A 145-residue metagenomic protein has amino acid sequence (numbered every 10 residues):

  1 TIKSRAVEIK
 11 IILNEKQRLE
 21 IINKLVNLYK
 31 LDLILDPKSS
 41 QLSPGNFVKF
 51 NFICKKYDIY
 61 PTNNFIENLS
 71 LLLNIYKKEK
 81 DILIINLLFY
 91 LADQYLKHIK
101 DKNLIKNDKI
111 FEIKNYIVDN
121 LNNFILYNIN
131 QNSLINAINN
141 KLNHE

Functional and structural regions predicted by a protein language model:
T1-V7: Short regulatory helix/loop adjacent to the ATP-binding pocket of P-loop NTPases
V7-R18: Conserved AAA+ ATPase "SRH/arginine-finger" region at the nucleotide-binding site
K16, E20-E145: AAA+ P-loop NTPase domains with strong preference for DNA replication initiators and clamp-loader complexes
